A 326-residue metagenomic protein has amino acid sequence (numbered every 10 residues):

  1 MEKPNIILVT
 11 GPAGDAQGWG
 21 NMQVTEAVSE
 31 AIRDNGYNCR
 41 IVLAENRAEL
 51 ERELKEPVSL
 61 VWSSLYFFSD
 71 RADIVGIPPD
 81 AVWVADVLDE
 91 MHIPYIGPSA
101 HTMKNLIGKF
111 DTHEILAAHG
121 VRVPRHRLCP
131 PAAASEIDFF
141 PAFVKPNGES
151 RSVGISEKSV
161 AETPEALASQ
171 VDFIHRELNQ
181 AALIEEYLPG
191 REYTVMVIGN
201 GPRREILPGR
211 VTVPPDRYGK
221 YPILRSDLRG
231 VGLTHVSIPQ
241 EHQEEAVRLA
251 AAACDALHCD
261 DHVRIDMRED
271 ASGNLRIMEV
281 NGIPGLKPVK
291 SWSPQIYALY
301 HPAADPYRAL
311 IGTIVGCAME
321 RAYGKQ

Functional and structural regions predicted by a protein language model:
E2-T10, R47, L54, M103-L183 (+2 more regions): Active-site nucleotide/adenylate-binding loops and adjacent lid/helix of ATP-dependent enzymes
P12-G14, Y66-S69, N147-E149, I283: Short glycine-rich anion-binding loops that position phosphate/pyrophosphate groups of nucleotides and phosphorylated
A13-T25: Glycine- and acidic-residue-enriched helix-capping/strand-helix junction motifs
M22-R125: Conserved N-proximal alpha/beta basic substrate-recognition cap immediately N-terminal to, or forming the N-lobe
P164-E245, E269-R276: Phosphate-binding site of ATP-dependent enzymes
A251-D255: Short, basic/aromatic recognition patches
D260, E269-Q326: C-terminal active-site "lid" helix and adjoining low-complexity regulatory extension at the edge of ATP-using catalytic
